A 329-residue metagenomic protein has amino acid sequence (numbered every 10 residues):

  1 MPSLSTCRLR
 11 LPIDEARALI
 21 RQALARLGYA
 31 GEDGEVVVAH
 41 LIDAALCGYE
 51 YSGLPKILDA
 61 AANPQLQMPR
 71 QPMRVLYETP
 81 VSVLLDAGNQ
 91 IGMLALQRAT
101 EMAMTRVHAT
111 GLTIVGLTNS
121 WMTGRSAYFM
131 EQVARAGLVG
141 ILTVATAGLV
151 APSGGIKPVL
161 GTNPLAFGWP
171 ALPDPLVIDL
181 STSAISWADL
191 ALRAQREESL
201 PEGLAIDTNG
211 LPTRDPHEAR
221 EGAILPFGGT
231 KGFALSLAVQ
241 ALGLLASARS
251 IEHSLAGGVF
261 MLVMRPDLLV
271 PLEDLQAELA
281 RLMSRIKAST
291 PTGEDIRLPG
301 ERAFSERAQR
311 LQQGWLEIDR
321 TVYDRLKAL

Functional and structural regions predicted by a protein language model:
P2-C7, A16, I251-L329: Catalytic-core signal marking the mid-to-C-terminal active-site face
P2-I13, A18-D33, V37, I42 (+3 more regions): Acidic, glycine/proline-rich low-complexity segments that act as flexible tails and inter-domain linkers
V37, L41, V133, F167 (+2 more regions): Buried hydrophobic positions in well-ordered alpha/beta secondary-structure cores of metabolic enzymes
S52-V107: Active-site cofactor/substrate anionic-group-binding motifs, chiefly glycine- and Lys/Arg-rich phosphate-binding loops
L85, H108, I114-N119, G140-V144 (+4 more regions): General beta-strand structural signal in soluble alpha/beta enzymes
Q97, E101, T105-T143: A glycine-rich phosphate/pyrophosphate-binding beta-strand-loop-alpha-helix module
V150-H217: Phosphate/diphosphate-binding glycine-rich loops and adjacent basic-rich segments that engage nucleotide
E198-S250: Secondary-shell segments that build the walls of catalytic and ion/ligand-binding clefts
